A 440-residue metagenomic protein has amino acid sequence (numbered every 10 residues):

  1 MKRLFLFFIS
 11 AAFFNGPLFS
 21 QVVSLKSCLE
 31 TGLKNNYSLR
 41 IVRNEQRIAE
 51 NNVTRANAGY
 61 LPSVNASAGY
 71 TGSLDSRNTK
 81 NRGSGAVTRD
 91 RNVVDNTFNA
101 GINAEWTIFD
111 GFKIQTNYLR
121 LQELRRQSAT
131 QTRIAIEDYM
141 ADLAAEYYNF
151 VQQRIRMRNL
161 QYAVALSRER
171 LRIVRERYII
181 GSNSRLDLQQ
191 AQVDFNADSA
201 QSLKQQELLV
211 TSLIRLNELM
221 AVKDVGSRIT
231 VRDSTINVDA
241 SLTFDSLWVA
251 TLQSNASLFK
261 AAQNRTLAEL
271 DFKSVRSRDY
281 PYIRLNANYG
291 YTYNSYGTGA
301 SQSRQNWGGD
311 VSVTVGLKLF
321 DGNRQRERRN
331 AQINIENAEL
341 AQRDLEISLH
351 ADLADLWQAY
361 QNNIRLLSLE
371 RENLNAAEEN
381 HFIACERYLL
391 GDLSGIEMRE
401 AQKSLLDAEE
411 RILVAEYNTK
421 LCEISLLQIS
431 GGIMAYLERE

Functional and structural regions predicted by a protein language model:
L4-F14: Sec-dependent N-terminal signal peptides
F19-G69, D75, K223-T266, R343-E346 (+4 more regions): Bacterial Sec-pathway N-terminal export signals of envelope proteins
Q21-N149, I283, A287, G322-Q325: Short flexible linkers and secondary-structure junctions
S27, N51, D138-A250, L356-A359 (+3 more regions): Periplasmic alpha-helical coiled-coil/stalk elements that build and connect Gram-negative outer-membrane
R40-N44, N57-A58, V94, I108-I136 (+6 more regions): Sec/SRP-type N-terminal targeting helices
S67-W106, V231-S241, K273, N286-L319 (+1 more regions): Small/polar, glycine/serine/threonine/aspartate-rich low-complexity segments that form flexible
Y178-S182, Y388-D392, I429: A short glycine-centered flexible hinge/capping loop motif at secondary-structure junctions
R411-E440: Acidic, low-complexity, intrinsically disordered peripheral segments
